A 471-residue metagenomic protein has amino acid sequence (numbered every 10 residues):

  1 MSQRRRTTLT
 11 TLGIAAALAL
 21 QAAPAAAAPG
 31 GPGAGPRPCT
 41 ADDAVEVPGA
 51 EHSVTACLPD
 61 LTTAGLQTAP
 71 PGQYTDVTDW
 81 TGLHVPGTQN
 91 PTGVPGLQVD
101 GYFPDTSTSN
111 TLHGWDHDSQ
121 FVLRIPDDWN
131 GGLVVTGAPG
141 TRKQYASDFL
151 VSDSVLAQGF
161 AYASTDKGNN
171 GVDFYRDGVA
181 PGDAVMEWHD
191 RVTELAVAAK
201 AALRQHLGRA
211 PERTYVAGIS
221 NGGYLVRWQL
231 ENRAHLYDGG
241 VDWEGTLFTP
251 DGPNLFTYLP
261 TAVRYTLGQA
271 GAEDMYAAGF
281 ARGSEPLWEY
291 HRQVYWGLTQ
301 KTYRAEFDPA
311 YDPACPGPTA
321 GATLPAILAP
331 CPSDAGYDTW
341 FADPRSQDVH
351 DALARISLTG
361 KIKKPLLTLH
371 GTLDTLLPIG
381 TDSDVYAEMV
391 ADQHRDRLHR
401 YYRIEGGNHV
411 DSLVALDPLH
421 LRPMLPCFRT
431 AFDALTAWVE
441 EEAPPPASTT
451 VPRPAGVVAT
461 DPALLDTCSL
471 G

Functional and structural regions predicted by a protein language model:
M1-G30: Secretory targeting and sorting signals
G33-T111, W115-S119, G245-K361, P446 (+2 more regions): Accessory cap/linker subdomain of secreted extracellular hydrolases
V99, T108-L112, L133, L156-D166 (+1 more regions): A fold-wide structural signal in alpha/beta-hydrolase
T136-V197, S412-L419: Cap/lid segment of the alpha/beta-hydrolase catalytic domain
K143, R213-Y265: Primarily recognizes the serine-hydrolase "nucleophile elbow" in alpha/beta-hydrolase and SGNH/GDSL folds
Y145-V151, D173-G178, G182, R227-N232 (+4 more regions): Short, solvent-exposed loop/turn and secondary-structure capping segments
A184-H206, C427-D433: Alpha/beta-hydrolase active-site loop
P316-L464, S469-G471: C-terminal subdomain of alpha/beta-hydrolase-fold enzymes, centered on the catalytic histidine and its supporting
